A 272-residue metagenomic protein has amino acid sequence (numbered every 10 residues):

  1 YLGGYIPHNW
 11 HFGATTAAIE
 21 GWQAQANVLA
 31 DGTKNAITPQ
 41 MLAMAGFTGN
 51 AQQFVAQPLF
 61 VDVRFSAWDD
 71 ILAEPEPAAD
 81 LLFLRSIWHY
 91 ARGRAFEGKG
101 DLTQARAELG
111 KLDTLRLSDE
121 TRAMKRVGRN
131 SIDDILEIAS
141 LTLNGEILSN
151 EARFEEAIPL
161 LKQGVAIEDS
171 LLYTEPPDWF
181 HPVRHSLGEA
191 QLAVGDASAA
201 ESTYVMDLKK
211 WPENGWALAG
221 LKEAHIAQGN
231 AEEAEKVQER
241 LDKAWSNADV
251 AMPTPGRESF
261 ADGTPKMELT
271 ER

Functional and structural regions predicted by a protein language model:
Y1-L2, K34-F47, E74-F83, D113-S118 (+4 more regions): Solenoid-like repeat scaffolds
G3-P7, Q52, L84-S86, S131-I138 (+3 more regions): Start-of-helix signal in alpha-solenoid helical-repeat scaffolds, especially tetratricopeptide repeats
Y5, F12, Q57, A91 (+4 more regions): "A position-specific structural signal for the A-helix of alpha-solenoid helical repeats
T16-A17, D62, F96, L148 (+2 more regions): Residue at a conserved register position within TPR or TPR-like alpha-solenoid repeats
